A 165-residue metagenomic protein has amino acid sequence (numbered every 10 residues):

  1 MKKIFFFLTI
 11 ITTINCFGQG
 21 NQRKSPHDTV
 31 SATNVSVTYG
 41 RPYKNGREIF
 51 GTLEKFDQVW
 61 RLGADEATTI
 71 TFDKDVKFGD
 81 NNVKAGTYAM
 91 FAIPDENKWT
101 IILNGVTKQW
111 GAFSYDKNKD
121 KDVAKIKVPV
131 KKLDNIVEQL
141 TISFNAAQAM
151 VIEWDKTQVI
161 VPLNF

Functional and structural regions predicted by a protein language model:
M1-Q22: Bacterial Sec-dependent N-terminal signal peptides
Q19-K84, A89-F165: Targeting-peptide/extracellular-domain and disordered-appendage signature
